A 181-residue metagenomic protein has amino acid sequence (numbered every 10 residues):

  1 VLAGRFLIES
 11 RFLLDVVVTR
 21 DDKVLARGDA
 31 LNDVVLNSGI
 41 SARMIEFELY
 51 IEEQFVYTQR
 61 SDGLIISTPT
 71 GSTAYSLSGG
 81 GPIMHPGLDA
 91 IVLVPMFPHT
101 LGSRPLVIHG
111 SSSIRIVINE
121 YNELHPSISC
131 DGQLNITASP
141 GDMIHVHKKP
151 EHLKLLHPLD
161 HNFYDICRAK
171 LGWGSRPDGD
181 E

Functional and structural regions predicted by a protein language model:
V1-D62: Catalytic core of DAGKc-family lipid kinases
S10-L14, A30-N32, R43-F47, D62-L64 (+5 more regions): A generic structural signal for short beta-strands and their flanking turns/coil linkers
V18, T68, K148: Flexible glycine-/small-residue-rich
R20-D22, V35, E53, G81 (+2 more regions): Short, well-ordered turn and helix-capping elements at secondary-structure junctions
L36, E52-F55, R104-E181: ATP/nucleoside-binding phosphotransfer catalytic cores, i.e., glycine-rich phosphate-binding loops
S38-G39, E48, Q54-T58, S67 (+2 more regions): Short, conserved, surface-exposed binding loops centered on an aromatic residue
A42, Y57, S72-A74, N122 (+1 more regions): Glycine-rich nucleotide phosphate-binding loop and flanking beta-alpha elements of Rossmann-like dinucleotide-binding
T58-D62, I66-G102: Gly/Ser/Thr-rich active-site loops/lids in small-molecule metabolic enzymes that frequently grip phosphoryl groups
